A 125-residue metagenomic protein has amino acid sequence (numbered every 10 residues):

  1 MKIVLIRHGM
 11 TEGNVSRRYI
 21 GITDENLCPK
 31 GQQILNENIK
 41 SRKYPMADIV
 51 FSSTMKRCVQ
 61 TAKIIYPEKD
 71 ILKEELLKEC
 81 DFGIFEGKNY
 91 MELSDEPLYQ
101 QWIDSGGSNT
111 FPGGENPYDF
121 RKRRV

Functional and structural regions predicted by a protein language model:
M1-V4, I49: Extreme N-terminal starter segment of soluble prokaryotic enzymes
K2, Q33-N36, S41, C80-M91: Acidic, low-complexity terminal tails and accessory targeting/binding regions of phosphate-metabolizing enzymes
V4, T54, Y118-R121: Short alpha-helical segments used as structural interaction elements across diverse proteins
L5-G9: N-terminal nucleotide-binding beta1-loop-alpha1 segment
M10-K69: Active-site-proximal alpha-helix that buttresses catalytic centers in soluble enzyme cores
N38-R42, F120-V125: Generic hydrophobic alpha-helical segments
I65-R123: Phosphate-handling substructures
